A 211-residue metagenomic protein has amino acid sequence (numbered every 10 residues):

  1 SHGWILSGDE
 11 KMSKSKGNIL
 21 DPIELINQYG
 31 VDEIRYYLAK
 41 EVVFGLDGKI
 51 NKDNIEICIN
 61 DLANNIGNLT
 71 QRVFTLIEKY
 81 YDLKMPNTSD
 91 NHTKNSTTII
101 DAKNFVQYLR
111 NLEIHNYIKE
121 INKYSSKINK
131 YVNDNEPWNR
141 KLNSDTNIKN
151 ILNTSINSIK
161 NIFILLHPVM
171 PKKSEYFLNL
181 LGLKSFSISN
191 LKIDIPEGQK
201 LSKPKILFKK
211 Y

Functional and structural regions predicted by a protein language model:
G3-D90, K184-L207: Catalytic adenosine-cofactor/nucleotide-binding cores of aminoacyl-tRNA synthetases and other
K14, L25-I26, N54-N65, D90-T98 (+2 more regions): Secondary-structure capping and boundary motifs in well-ordered enzyme cores
I19, I99-K103, I159: Residue-level signal for cytosolic alpha-helical hairpin/rod architecture
L46-K52, I99-Q107: Short, charged/polar, low-complexity loop and linker segments that flank or interrupt alpha-helical bundles
T70-F105, S125, N129-S144: Conserved, charged catalytic cores of large soluble enzymes
Q107, N122-Y211: Basic, alpha-helical terminal appendages of large translation-related enzymes
